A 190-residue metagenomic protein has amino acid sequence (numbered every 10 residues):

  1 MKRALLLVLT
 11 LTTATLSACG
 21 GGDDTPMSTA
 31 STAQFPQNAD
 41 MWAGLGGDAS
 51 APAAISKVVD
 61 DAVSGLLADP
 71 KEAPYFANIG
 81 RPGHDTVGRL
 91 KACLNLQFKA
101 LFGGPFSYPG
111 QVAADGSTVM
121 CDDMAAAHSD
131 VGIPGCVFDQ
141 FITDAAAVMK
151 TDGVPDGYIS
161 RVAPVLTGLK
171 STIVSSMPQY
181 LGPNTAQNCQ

Functional and structural regions predicted by a protein language model:
M1-V8: Bacterial N-terminal signal peptides that target proteins for export
L11: Flanking scaffold residues of small Cys/His-coordinated metal-binding clusters
A14-A18: C-terminal motif of bacterial Sec signal peptides marking the signal peptidase cleavage site
G21: Short, conserved catalytic or interaction motifs in soluble domains
D24-Q190: Core of compact, soluble alpha-helical bundle domains
